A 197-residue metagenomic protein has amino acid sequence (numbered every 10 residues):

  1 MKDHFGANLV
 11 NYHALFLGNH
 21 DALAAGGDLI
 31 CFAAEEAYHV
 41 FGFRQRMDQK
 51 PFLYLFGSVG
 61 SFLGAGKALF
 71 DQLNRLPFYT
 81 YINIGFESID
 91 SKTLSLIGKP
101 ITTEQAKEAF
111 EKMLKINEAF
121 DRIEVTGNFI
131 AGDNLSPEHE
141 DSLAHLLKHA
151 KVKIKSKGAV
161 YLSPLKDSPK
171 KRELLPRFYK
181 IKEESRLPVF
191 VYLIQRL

Functional and structural regions predicted by a protein language model:
M1: Canonical Radical SAM [4Fe-4S] cluster-binding loop centered on the CxxxCxxC motif and its immediate flanking residues
H4-E124: Conserved SAM/AdoMet-binding glycine-rich loop
H20-A22, L53-F62, E87-I89, I130-N134 (+2 more regions): Active-site beta-loop-alpha junctions enriched in small/polar residues
D28, N134-S136: Substrate-binding strand-loop-helix patch in Rossmann-like NAD(P)-dependent oxidoreductase/epimerase domains
Q45, E118-F120, S136-L197: Auxiliary Fe-S-binding modules of radical SAM enzymes
